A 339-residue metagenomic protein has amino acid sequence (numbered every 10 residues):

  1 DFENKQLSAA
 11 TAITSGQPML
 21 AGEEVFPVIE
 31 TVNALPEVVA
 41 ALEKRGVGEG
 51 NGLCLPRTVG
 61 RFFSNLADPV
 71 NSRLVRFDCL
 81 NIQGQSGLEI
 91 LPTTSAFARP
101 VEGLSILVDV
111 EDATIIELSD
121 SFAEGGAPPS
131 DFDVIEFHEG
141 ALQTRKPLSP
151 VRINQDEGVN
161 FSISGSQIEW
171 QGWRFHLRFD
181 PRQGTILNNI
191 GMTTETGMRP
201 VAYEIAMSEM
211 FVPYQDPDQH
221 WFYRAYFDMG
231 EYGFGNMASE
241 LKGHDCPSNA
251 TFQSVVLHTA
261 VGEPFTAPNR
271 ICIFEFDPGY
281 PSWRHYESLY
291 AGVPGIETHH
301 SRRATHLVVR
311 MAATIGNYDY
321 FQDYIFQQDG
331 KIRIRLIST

Functional and structural regions predicted by a protein language model:
D1-I13, P92, V108: Amphipathic N-proximal alpha-helical interface segments
S15-T339: Beta-strand/loop-rich accessory regions of lumenal/periplasmic or secreted enzymes, predominantly carbohydrate-active
